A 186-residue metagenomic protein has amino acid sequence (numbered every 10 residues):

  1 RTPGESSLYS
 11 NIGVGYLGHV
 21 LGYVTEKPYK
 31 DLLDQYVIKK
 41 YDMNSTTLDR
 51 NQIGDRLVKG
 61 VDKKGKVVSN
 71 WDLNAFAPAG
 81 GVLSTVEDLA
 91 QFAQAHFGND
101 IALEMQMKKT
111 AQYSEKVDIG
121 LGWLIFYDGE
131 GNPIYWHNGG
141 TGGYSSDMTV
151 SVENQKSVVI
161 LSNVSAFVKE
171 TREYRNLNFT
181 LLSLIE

Functional and structural regions predicted by a protein language model:
R1-N11, K27, G54, V58-K66 (+3 more regions): Active-site-proximal loop and beta-strand segments within enzyme catalytic domains
G13-H19, A90: Well-ordered alpha-helical segments within folded domains of soluble proteins
G22-Q35, K39, K66-E186: Catalytic loop of the DD-peptidase/beta-lactamase superfamily, centered on the K-T-G motif and neighboring
K39-S45: Long, well-ordered core segments of solenoidal/helical folds
T47-R50: Short beta-strand->loop
